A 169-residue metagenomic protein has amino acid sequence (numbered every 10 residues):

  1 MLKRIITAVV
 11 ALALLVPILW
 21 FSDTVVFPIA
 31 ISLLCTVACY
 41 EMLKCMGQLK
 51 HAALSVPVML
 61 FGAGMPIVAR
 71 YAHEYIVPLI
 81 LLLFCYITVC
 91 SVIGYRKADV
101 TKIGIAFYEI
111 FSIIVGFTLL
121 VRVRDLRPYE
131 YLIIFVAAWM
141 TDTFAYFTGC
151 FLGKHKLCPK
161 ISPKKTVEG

Functional and structural regions predicted by a protein language model:
M1-T166: Membrane-embedded alpha-helical bundles of polytopic integral membrane proteins
